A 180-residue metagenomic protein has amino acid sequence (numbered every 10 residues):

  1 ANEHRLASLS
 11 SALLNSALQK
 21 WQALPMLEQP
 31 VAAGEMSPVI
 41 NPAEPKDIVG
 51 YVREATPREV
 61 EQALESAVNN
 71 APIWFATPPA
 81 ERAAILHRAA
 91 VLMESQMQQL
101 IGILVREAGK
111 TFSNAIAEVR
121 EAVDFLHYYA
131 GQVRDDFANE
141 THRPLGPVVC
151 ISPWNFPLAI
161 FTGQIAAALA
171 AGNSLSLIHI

Functional and structural regions predicted by a protein language model:
A1-E65, N69, A76-L92, G102 (+1 more regions): Terminal low-complexity tails and localization/encapsulation signals of metabolic enzymes
M97-L100: Extended amphipathic alpha-helical scaffold segments
V105-K110: Short linear capping/connector segments at secondary-structure termini
P153-G163: Conserved coil-to-alpha-helix start sites within the AMP-binding
Q164-A171: Conserved short alpha-helical elements in the N-terminal third of ANL/AMP-binding
S174: Residue-level detector of anion-binding/catalytic polar loops
I178-I180: Conserved small/polar residues in nucleotide/adenosyl-binding loops
